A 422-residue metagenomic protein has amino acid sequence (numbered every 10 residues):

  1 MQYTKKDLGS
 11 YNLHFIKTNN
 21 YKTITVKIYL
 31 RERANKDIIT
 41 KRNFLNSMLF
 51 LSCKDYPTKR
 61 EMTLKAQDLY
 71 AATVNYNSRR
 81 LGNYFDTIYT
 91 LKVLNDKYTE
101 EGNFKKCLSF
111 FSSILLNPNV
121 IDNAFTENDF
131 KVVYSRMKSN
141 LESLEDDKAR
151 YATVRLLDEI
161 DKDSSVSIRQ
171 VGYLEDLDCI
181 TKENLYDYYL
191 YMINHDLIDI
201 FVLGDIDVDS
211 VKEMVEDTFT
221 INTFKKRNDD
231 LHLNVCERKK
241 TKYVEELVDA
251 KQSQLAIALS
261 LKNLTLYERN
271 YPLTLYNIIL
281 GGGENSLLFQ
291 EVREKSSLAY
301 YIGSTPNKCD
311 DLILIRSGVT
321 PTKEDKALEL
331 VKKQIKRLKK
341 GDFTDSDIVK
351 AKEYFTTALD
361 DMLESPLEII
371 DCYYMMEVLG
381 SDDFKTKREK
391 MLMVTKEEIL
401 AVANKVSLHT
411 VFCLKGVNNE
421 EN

Functional and structural regions predicted by a protein language model:
M1-L69, Y173, Y186-E291, T410-N422: His/Glu-rich zincin catalytic helix
I16, K22-R42, K59-S113, R150-G172 (+6 more regions): M16 family metallopeptidases and their MPP-like homologs
S52-D55, D96-E100, N117-T126: Short, polar/flexible loop-turn hinges at active-site or ligand-entry regions and domain interfaces
T63, N117-L141, N228-E237, K333 (+1 more regions): Acidic/histidine-enriched alpha-helical segments
S78-L81, Y186-I193, S304-N307, L400-N404: Short, flexible, solvent-exposed loop/turn segments with mixed acidic/basic and small polar residues
I121-A124, N140-S143, V171-L177, F201: Flexible, glycine/proline-enriched loop segments at strand-loop-helix junctions that form or flank small-ligand binding
S143-E145, I160: Glycine-rich, mobile lid/loop segments that gate access to catalytic sites or pores
D178-Y186: Active-site glycine-rich loop that binds ribose-phosphate moieties when present
